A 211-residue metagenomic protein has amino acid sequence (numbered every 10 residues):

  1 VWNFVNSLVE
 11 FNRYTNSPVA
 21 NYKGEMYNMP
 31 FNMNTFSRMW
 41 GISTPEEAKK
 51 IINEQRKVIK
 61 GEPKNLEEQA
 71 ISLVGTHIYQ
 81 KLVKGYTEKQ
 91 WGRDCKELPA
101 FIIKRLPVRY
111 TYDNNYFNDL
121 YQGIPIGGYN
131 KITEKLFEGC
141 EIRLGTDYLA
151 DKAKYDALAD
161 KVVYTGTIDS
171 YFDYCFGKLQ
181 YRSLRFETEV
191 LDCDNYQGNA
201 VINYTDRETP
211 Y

Functional and structural regions predicted by a protein language model:
W2-F4, L73-V74, I126, R185-F186 (+1 more regions): Short secondary-structure boundary micro-motifs
W2-K23, I78-K81: A short alpha-helix-loop-beta-strand transition element characteristic of N-terminal alpha/beta dinucleotide-binding
L8-F11, C95-L98, P125, I132 (+2 more regions): Short, solvent-exposed secondary-structure boundary motifs
V9, T15, G24, R93 (+7 more regions): Residue-level signal for pocket-adjacent positions within structured domains
A20-K161, T165-F172: Active-site/ligand-binding neighborhood in enzyme catalytic cores
Y148-Y211: Mid-domain catalytic core of redox enzymes that form a hydrophobic substrate pocket/lid adjacent to a catalytic redox
